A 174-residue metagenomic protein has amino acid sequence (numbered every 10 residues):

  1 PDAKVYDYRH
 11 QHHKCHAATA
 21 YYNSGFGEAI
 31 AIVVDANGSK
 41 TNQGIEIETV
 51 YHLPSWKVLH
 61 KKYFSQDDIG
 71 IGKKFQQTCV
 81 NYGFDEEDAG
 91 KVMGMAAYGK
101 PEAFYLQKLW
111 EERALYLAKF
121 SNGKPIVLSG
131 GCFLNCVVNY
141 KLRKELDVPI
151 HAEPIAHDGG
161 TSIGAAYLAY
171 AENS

Functional and structural regions predicted by a protein language model:
P1-S174: Short acidic/glycine-rich loops and adjacent helix/strand connectors that line catalytic pockets where negatively
